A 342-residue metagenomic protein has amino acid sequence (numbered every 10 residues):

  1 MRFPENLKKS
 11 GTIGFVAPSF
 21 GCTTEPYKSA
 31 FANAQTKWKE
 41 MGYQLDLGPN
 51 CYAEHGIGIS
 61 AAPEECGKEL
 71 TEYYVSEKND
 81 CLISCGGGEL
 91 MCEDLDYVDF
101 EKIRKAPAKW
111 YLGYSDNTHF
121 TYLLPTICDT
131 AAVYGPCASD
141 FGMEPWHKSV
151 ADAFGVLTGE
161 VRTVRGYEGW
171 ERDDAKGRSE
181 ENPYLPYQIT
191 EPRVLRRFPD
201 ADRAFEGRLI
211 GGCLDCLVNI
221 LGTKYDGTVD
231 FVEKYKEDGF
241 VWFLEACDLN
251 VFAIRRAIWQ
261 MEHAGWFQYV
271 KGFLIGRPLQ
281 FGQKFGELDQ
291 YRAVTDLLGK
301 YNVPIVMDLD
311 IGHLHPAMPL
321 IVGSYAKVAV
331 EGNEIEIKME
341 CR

Functional and structural regions predicted by a protein language model:
M1-K78: ATP/NTP phosphate-donor binding region
F15, L82, D116, L217 (+2 more regions): Buried hydrophobic positions in well-ordered alpha/beta secondary-structure cores of metabolic enzymes
V75-V98: Long, hydrophobic/aromatic-enriched structural stretches that serve as scaffold segments
C81-I83, L112, V241-F243, L274: Structural motif
V98-L124, T130-S139, P304: Short, acidic/small-residue loops that bind anionic groups at enzyme active sites
A131-D215: Conserved anion/nucleotide-ligand pocket segment
R208-C247, V251-I254: Oxyanion-binding "anion nests"
V251-R342: C-terminal active-site/capping subdomain that shapes the small-molecule cofactor and substrate pocket of enzyme
